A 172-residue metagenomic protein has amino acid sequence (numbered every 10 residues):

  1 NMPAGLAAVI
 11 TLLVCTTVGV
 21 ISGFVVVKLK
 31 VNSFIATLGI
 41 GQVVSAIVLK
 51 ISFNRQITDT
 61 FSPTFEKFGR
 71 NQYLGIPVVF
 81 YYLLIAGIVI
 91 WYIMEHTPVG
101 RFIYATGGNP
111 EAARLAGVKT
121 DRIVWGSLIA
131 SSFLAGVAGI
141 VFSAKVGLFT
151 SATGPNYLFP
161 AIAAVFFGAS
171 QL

Functional and structural regions predicted by a protein language model:
M2-G41: Alpha-helical transmembrane segments within multi-pass membrane transporters and channels
A4-V14, F80, S151-A161: Structural signature of hydrophobic alpha-helical transmembrane segments
V9-I21, I47, Y81-V89, I129 (+2 more regions): Generic alpha-helical transmembrane segments of integral inner-membrane proteins, especially permease/transport modules
G23, V27-K28, L49, E95 (+3 more regions): Transmembrane helix-loop junction
L29, S33-T97, I123-W125, K145-G154: Transmembrane helix-bundle core of multi-pass membrane transporters and related energy-transducing complexes
V43, A112-A113, F166: Hydrophobic/aromatic residues within transmembrane alpha-helices of multi-pass small-molecule transporters
V89-I129: Membrane-helix/interface signature in polytopic inner-membrane proteins
S132-A135, K145-L172: Transmembrane alpha-helical segments in multi-pass inner-membrane proteins
